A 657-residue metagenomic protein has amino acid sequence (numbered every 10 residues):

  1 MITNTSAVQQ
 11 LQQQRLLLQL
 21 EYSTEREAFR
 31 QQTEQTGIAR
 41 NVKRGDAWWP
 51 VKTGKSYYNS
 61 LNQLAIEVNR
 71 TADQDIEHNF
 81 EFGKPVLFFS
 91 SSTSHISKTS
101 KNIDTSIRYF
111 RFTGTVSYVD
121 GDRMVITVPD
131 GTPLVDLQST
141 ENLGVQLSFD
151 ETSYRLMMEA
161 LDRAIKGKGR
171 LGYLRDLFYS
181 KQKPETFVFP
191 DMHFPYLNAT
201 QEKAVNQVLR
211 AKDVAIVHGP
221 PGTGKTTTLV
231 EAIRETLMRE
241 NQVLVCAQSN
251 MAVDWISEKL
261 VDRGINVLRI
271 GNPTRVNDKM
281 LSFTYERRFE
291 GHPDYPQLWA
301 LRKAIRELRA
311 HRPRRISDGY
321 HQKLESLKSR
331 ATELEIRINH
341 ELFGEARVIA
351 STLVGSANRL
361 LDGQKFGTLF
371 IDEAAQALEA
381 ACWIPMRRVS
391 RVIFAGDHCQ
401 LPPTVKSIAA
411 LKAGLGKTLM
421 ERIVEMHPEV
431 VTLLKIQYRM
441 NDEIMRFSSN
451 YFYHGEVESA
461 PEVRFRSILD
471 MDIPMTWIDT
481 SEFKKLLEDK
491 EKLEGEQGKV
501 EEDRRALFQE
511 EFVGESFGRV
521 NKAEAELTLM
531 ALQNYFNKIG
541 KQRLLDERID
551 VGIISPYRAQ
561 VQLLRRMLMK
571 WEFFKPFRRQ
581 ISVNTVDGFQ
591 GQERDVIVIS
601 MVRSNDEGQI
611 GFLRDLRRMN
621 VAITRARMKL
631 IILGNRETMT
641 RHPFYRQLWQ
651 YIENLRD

Functional and structural regions predicted by a protein language model:
M1-F82: A helicase ATPase "motif cassette" and its flanking acidic/Ser/Thr-rich regulatory loops
I2-L17, D73-N206, D262, K279-K303 (+1 more regions): Pre-ATPase regulatory/linker segments immediately N-terminal to the P-loop/RecA-like helicase/translocase core
F187-F189, R234, Q242, D254-G363 (+5 more regions): Conserved P-loop NTPase motor core of helicases/translocases
H193-D213, T227-T228, S351, V520 (+1 more regions): N-terminal pre-P-loop "Q-motif" helix
R210, T226-E240, W255-D262, R388: Walker A/P-loop NTP-binding motif
K212-A232, G591: Walker A/P-loop
G219, N272, E373: The Walker A (P-loop) glycine that initiates the GxxxxGKT/S ATP-binding motif of P-loop NTPases
R239-N241, S249, R263, H340 (+1 more regions): Conserved helicase motor core of SF1/SF2 NTP-dependent helicases
